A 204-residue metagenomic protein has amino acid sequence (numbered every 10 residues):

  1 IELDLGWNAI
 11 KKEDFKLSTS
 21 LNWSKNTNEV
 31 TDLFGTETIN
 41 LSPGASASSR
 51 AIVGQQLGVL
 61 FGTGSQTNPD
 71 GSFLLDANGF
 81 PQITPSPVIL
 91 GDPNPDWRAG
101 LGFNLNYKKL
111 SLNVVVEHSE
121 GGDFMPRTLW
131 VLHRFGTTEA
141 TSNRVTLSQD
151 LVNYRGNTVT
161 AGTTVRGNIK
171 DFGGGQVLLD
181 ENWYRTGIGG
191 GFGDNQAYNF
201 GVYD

Functional and structural regions predicted by a protein language model:
I1-D204: Outer/extracellular conduits and scaffolds centered on Gram-negative outer-membrane beta-barrels
